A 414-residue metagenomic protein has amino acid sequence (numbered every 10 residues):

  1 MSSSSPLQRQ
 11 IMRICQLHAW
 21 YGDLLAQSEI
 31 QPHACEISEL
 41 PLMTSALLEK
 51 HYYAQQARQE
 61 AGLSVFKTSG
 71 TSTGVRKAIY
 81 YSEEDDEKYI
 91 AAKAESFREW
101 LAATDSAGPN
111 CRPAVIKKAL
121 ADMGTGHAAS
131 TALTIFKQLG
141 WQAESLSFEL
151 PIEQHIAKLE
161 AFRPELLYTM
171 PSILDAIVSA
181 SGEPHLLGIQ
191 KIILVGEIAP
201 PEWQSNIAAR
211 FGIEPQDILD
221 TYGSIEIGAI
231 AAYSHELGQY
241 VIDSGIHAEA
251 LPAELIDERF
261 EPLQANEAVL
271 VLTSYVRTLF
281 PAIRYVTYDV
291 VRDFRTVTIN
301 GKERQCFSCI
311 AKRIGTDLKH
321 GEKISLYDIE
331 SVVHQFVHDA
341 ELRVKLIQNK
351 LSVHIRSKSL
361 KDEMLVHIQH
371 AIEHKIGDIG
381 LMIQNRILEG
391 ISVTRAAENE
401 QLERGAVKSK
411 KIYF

Functional and structural regions predicted by a protein language model:
M1-R112, T125, N349-H354, K358-F414: Nucleotide 5′-phosphate-binding alpha/beta core
S2-P6, Q10, Q142, S147-F414: Active-site glycine/GP-rich loop and adjacent strand/helix microenvironment that borders small-molecule binding pockets
L7-Q10, I14, P113-A114, K118-A119 (+2 more regions): Generic low-polarity alpha-helical segments
W20-I30, Y53-K67, Y81-Y89, T131-F148 (+2 more regions): Short, charge-rich amphipathic segments
I30-L40, V65-G74, A92-W100, K117-D122 (+3 more regions): Charged, low-complexity, helix/coiled-coil-prone segments
S45-N206, R210: Active-site phosphate/ATP/adenylate-binding loop shared across adenylate-forming ligases
